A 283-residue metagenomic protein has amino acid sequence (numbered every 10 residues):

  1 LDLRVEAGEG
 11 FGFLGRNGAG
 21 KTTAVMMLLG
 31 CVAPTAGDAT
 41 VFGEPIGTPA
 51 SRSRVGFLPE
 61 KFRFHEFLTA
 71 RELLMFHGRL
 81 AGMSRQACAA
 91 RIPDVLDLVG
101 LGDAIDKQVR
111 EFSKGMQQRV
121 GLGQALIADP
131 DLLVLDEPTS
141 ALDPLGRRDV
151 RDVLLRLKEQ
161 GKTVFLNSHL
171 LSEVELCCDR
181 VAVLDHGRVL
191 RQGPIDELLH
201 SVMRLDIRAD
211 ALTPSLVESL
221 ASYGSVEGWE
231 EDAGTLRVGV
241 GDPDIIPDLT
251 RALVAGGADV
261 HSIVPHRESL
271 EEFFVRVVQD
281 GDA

Functional and structural regions predicted by a protein language model:
L1-D185, V189-R191: ABC transporter nucleotide-binding domains
P45-I46, V189, D210, G241-P243 (+1 more regions): Short, surface-exposed acidic/glycine-rich loop or hinge patches that mediate macromolecular interfaces
A50, L199-V202, V278: Short, flexible helix/strand-to-coil boundary loops that buttress conserved ligand/catalytic motifs in alpha/beta
V150-V240: ABC transporter nucleotide-binding domain
G241-A283: C-terminal coupling/interaction segments
